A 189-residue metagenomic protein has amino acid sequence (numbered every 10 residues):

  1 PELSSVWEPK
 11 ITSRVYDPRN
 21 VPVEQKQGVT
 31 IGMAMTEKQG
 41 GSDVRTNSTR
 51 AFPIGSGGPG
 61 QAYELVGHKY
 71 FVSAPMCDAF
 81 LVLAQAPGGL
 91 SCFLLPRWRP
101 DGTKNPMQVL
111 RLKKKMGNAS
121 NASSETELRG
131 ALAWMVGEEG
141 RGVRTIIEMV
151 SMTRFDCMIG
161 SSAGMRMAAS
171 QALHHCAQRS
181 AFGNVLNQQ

Functional and structural regions predicted by a protein language model:
P1-P22, V72-A74: Internal helix-loop-helix
V29-A79: Flexible, glycine/threonine-enriched loop-and-boundary segments that flank and lead into catalytic domains of large
Q39-S42, F71-S73, Q85, K115-N121: Short Gly/Pro-enriched turn/cap motifs at secondary-structure boundaries
T46-P53, L83-A84, T126, G130: Short beta-strand elements
G60-N105: A short core secondary-structure module
D101-P106, L110, A122-T153, S170-Q188: A glycine-rich, basic-preceded beta-loop-alpha segment at the flavin cofactor/substrate interface of flavin-utilizing
M158-S161: Amphipathic alpha-helix face/heptad-repeat signature
